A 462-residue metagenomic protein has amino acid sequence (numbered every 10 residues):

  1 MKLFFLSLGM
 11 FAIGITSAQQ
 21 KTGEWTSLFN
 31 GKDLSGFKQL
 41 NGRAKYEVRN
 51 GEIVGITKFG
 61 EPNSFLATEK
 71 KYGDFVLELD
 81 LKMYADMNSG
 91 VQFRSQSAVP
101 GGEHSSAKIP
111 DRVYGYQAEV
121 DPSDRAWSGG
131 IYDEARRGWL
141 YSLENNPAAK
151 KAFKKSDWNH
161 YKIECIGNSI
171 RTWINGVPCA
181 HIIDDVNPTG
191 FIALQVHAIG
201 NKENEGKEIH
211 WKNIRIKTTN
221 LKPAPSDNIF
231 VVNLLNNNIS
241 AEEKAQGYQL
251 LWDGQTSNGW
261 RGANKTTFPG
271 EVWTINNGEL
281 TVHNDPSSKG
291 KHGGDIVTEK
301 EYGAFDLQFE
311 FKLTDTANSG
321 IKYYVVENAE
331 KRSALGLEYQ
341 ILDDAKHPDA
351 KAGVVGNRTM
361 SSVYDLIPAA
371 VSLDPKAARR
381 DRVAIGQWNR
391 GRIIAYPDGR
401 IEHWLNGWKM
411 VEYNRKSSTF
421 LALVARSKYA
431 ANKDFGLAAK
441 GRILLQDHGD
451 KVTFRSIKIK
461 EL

Functional and structural regions predicted by a protein language model:
M1-K21: Bacterial Sec-dependent N-terminal signal peptides
Q19-L462: Carbohydrate-interacting regions of secretory-pathway proteins
